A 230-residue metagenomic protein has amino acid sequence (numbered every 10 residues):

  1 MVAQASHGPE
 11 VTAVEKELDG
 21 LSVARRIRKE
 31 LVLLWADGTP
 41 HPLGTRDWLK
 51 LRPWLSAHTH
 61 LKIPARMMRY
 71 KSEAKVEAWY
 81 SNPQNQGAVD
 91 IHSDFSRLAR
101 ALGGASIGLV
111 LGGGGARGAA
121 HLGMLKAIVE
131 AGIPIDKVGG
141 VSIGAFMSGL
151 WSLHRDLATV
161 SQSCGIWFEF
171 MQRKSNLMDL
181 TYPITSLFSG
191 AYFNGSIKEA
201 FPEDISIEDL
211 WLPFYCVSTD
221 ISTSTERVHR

Functional and structural regions predicted by a protein language model:
M1-L61: Conserved catalytic-core segment of NTP-binding enzymes
E30-V32, G108, Y215-V217: A structural signal for isolated positions on well-ordered beta-strands in alpha/beta enzyme cores
L61-I63, H229: Generic detection of short hydrophobic beta-strand segments and adjacent strand-loop junctions
P64-A105: Extreme N-terminal, non-catalytic leader segments that precede Walker-type/kinase nucleotide-binding cores
G108-V110, R117-A200, V228-R230: Patatin-like phospholipase
A200-I207: Phosphate/pyrophosphate-binding loops at sites that engage ATP/ADP/AMP, CoA/4′-phosphopantetheine, polyphosphate
E208-R230: Active-site gating loop/helix substructures
